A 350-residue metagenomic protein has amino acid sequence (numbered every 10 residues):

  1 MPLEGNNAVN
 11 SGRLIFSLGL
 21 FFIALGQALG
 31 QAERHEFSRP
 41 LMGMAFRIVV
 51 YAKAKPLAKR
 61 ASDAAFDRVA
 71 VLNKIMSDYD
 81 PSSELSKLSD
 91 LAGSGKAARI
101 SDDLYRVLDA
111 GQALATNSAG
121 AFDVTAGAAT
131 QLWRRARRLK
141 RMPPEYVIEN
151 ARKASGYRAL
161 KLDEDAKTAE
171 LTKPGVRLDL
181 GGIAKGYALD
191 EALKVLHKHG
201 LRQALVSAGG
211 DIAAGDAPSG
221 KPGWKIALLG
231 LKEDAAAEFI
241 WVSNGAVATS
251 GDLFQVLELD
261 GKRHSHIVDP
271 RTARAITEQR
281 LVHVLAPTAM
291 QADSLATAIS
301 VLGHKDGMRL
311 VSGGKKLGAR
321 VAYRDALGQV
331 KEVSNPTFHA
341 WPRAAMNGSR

Functional and structural regions predicted by a protein language model:
P2-N6, N10-S17, F21-F22, G26-R350: Mature catalytic core of soluble alpha/beta enzymes
